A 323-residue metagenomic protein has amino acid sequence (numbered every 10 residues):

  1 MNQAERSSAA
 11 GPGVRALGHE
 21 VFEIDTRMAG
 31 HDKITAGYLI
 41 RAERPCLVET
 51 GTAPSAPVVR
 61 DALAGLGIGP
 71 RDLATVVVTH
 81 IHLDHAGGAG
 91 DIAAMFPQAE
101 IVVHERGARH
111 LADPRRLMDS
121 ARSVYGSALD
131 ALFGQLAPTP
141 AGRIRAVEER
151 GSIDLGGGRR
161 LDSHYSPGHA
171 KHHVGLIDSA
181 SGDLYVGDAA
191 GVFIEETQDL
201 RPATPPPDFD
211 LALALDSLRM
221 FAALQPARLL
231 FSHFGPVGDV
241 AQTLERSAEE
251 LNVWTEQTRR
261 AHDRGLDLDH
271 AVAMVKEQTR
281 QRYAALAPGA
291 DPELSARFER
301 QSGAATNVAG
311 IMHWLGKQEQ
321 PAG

Functional and structural regions predicted by a protein language model:
N2, R260-G323: C-terminal regulatory/interaction regions
Q3-R6, H110-H164, L218: Metallo-beta-lactamase
A10-L66, P70-D72, L176-D188: Conserved beta-strand hairpin/beta-sheet module of binuclear metal-dependent hydrolase folds, prominently
C46, V77, I101, D183-Y185 (+1 more regions): Residue-level marker for buried hydrophobic side chains located in beta-strands that build the well-ordered beta-sheet
T52-P54, R160-Y165, K171-A241: Metallo-beta-lactamase
D72-D84: Metallo-beta-lactamase
G87-F96, P114: Metal-dependent catalytic neighborhoods of phosphoester/phosphodiester hydrolases
A212, L218-E277: Active-site/pore-lining binding-face segments in mid-to-C-terminal subdomains
